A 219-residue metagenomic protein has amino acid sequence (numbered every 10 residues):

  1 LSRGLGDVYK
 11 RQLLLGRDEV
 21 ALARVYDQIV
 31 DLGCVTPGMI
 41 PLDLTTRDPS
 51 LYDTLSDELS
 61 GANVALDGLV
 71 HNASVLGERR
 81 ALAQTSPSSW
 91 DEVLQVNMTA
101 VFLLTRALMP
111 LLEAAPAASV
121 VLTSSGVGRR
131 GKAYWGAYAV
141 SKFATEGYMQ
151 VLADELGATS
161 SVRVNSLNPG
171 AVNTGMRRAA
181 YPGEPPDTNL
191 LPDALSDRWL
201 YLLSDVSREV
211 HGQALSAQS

Functional and structural regions predicted by a protein language model:
L1-Y9: Single conserved hydrophobic/aromatic residue that forms the stacking wall/gate of nucleotide- or nucleobase-binding
I29-D48: Rossmann-fold cofactor-recognition segment
L55, R80-L82, S89-D91: Substrate-binding pocket helix/loop in short-chain dehydrogenase/reductase
N72-E78: Conserved NAD(P)H cofactor-binding loop of Rossmann-fold oxidoreductase domains
T105, S141: Active-site helix of classical SDR
S125: Residue(s) in the substrate-gating loop at a strand-loop-helix junction that position the organic substrate next
A158, V162, S166-L167, T174 (+1 more regions): C-terminal helical subdomain
